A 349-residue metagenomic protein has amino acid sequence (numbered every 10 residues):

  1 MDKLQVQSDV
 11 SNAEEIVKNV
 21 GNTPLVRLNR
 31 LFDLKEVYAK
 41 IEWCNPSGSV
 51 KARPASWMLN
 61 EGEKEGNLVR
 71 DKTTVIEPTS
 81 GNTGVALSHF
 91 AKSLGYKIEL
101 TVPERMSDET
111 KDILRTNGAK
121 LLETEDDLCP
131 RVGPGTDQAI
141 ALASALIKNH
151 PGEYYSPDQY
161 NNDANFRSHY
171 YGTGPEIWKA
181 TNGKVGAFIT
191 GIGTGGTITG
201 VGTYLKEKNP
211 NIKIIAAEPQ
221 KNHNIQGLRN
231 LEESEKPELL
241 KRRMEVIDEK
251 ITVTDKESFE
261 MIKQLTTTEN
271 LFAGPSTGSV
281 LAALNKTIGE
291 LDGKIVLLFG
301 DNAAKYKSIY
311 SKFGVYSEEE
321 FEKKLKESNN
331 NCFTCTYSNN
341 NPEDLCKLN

Functional and structural regions predicted by a protein language model:
M1-N349: PLP-dependent amino-acid enzyme catalytic core
